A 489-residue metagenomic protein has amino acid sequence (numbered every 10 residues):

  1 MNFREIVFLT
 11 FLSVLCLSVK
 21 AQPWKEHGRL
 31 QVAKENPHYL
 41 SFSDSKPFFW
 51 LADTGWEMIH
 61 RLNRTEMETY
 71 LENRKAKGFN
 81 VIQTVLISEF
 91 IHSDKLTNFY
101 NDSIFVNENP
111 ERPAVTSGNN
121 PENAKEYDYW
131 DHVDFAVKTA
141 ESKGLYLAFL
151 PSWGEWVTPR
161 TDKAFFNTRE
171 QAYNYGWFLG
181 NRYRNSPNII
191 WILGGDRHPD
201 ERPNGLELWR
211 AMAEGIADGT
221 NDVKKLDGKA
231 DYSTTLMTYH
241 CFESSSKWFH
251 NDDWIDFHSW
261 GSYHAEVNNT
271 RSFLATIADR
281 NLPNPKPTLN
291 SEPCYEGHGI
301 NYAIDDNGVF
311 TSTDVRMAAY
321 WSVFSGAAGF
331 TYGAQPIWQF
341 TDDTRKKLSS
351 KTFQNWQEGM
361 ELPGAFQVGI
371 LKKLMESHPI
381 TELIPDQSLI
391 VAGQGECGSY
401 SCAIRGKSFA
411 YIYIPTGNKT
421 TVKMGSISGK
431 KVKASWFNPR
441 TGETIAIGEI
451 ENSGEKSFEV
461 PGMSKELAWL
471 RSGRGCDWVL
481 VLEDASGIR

Functional and structural regions predicted by a protein language model:
M1-Q22: Bacterial Sec-dependent N-terminal signal peptides
W24-N268: Active-site mouth of glycoside hydrolases
K46, P287, Y295-G299, T311-G448 (+1 more regions): Aromatic- and carboxylate-lined catalytic core of secreted/periplasmic carbohydrate-active enzymes
L51, G448-I450: Short hydrophobic alpha-helix segments
T69, G176-F178, V223-L226, E243-K247 (+4 more regions): A generic local structural motif
N174, G194-Q339, S349-E358: Extracellular glycoside hydrolase catalytic/binding regions
K456-F458: Short strand-edge motifs at loop-to-beta-strand transitions and within beta-strands of extracellular beta-rich domains
